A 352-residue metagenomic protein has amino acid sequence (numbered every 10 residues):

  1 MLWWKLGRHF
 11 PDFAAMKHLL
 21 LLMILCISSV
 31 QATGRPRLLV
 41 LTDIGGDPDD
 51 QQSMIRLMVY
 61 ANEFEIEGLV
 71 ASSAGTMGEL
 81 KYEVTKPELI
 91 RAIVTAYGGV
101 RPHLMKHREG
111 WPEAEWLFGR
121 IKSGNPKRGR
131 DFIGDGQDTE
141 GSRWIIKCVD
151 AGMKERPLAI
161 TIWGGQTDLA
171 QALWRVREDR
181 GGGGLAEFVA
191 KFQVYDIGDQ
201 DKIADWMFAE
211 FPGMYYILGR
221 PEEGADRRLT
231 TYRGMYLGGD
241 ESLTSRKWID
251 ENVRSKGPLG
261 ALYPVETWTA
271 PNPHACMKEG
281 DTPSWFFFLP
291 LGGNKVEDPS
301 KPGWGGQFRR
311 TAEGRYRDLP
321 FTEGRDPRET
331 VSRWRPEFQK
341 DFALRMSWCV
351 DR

Functional and structural regions predicted by a protein language model:
W3-W4: Tryptophan (W) side chains
A15-M16, T33: Intrinsic disorder/low-complexity segments
K17-H18, M153: Hydrophobic alpha-helical segments and their boundary regions
H18-I27: Sec-dependent N-terminal signal peptides
C26-G34: Bacterial Sec-dependent signal peptides at the C-terminal "C-region" and cleavage site
T33-R352: N-terminal acidic, glycine/proline-rich low-complexity segments
